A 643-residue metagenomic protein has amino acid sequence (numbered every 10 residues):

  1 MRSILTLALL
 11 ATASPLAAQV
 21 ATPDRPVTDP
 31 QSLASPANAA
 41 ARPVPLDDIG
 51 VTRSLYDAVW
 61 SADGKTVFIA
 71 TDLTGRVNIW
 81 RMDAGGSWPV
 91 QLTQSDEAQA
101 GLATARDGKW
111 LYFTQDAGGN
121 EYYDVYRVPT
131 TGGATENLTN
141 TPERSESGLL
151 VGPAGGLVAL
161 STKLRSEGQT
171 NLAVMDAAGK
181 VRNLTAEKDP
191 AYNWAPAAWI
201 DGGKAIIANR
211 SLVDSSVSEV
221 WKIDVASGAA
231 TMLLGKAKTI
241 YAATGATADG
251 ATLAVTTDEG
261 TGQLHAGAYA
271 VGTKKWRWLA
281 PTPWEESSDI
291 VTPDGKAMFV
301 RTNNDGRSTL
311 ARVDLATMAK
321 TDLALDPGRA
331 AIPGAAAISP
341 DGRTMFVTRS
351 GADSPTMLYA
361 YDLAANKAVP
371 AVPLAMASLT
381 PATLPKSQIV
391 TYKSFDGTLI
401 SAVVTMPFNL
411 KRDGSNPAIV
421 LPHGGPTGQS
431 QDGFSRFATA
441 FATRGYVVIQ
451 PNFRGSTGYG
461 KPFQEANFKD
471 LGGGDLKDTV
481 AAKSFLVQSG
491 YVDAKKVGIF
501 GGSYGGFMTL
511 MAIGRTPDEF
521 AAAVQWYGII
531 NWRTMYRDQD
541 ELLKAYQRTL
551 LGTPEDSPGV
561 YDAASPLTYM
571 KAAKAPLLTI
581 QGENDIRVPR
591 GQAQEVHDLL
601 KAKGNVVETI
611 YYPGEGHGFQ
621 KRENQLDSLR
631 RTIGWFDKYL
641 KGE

Functional and structural regions predicted by a protein language model:
M1-A17: Gram-negative bacterial Sec-dependent N-terminal signal peptides
Q19-L46, G50, A270-G272, I290-A297 (+11 more regions): Extracellular/periplasmic ectodomains of large secreted or surface enzymes and adhesion receptors
V20-P43, A70-Q91, W110, D116-N137 (+9 more regions): Beta-propeller blade-edge and WD-like acidic-aromatic loop motif
V51-A70, D96-T114, V125, P142-L164 (+10 more regions): Conserved beta-propeller blade repeats
S215-S216, I240-Y241, T261-L264, E286-S288 (+13 more regions): Flexible loop/turn segments at secondary-structure boundaries
K367, V372-K495, G502-S503, I530 (+1 more regions): Cap/lid segment of the alpha/beta-hydrolase catalytic domain
P451-E643: Active-site-proximal cap/loop segments of hydrolase catalytic domains
